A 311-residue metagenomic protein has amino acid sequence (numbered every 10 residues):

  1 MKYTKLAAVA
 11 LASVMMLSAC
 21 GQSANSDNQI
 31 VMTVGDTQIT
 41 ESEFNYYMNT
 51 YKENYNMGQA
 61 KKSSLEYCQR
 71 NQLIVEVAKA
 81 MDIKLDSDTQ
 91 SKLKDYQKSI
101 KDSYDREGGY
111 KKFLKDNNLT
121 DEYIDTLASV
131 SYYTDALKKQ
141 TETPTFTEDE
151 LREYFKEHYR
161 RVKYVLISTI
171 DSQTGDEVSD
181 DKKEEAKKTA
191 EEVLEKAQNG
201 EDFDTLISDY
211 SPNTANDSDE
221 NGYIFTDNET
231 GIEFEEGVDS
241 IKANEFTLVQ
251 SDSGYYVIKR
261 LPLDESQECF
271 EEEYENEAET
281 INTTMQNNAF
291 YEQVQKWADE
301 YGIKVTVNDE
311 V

Functional and structural regions predicted by a protein language model:
M1-L6, A10: Positively charged n-region of N-terminal signal peptides that target proteins for export
M15-A19: C-terminal motif of bacterial Sec signal peptides marking the signal peptidase cleavage site
G21-E122: N-terminal targeting/tethering segments
S23-D27, N49-K61, K112-E184, S208 (+1 more regions): PPIase-associated folding chaperone regions across multiple families
I83-T89, D202-D209, T247-V249: Surface-exposed patches in mature extracellular/periplasmic domains of secreted proteins
T189-I232, P262, E268-E272: Peptidyl-prolyl cis-trans isomerase
